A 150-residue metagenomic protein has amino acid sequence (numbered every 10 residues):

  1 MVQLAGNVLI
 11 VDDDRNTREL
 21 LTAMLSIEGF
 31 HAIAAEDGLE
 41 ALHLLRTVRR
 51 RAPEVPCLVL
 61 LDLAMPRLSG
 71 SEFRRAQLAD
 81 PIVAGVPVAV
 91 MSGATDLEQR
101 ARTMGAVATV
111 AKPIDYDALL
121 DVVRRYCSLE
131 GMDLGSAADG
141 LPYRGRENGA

Functional and structural regions predicted by a protein language model:
M1-L9, R50-E54, D117-A150: Non-catalytic signal-transmission and effector/linker regions of two-component phosphorelay proteins
R15-I33: Two-component/phosphorelay signaling modules centered on CheY-like receiver
A34-L58: Acidic, metal-coordinating helix/loop segments flanking the phosphotransfer/catalytic sites of two-component signaling
D37-E40, L68-F73: Acidic catalytic/metal-coordinating carboxylates
D62: Active-site residues of response regulator receiver
M65: Receiver (REC) domain active-site loop signature in two-component systems and cognate sites in sensor histidine kinases
A89-M91: Hydrophobic/aromatic residues positioned on beta-strands within the core alpha/beta folds
K112: A Lys-centered signature of the CheY-like receiver
